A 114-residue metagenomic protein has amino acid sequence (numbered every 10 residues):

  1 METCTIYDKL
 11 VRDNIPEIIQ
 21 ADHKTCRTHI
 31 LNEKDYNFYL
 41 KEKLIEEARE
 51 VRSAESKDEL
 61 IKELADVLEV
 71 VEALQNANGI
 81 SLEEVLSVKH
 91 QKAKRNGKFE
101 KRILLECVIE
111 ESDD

Functional and structural regions predicted by a protein language model:
M1-D114: Flexible "arm" and connector segments at domain edges
